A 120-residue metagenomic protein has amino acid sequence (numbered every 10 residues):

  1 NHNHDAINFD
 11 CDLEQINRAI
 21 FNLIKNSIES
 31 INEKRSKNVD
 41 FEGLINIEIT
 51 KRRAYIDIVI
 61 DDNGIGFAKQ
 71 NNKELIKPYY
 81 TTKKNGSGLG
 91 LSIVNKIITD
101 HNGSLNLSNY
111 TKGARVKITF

Functional and structural regions predicted by a protein language model:
N1-I7: Conserved catalytic submotifs in the C-terminal HATPase_c
N8-C11, T82: Conserved micro-motifs of the catalytic ATP-binding
I28-R53: ATP-lid-like helix-loop hinge signature
D62: Acidic ATP/Mg2+-coordinating residue in the GHKL
F67-P78: Short conserved segment of the HATPase_c
G90, V94: Short alpha-helical Gxxx[C/S/T] motif in the catalytic ATP-binding
I98-T99: Detector for a conserved hydrophobic position within an alpha-helical segment of the HATPase_c
G103-S104: Conserved glycine-rich
